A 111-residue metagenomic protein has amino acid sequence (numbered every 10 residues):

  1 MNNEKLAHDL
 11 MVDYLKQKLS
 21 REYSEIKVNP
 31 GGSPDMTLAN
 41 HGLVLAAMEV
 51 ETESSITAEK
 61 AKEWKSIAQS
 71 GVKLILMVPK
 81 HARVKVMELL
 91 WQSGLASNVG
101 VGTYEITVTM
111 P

Functional and structural regions predicted by a protein language model:
M1-G32: Acidic-basic catalytic patches of nuclease active cores, encompassing PD-(D/E)XK and other metal-cofactor nuclease
K5, P30-D35, K65, G71: Phosphate-end processing signature that detects enzymes handling 5′-triphosphorylated RNA and polyphosphate
L15, M36-A61: Conserved catalytic cores of phosphodiester-cleaving nucleases, focusing on short active-site segments
L19-S20, A39-L45, I67-S70: Flexible, charged surface loops at secondary-structure boundaries
P34-A39, T109-P111: Short, solvent-exposed polar/charged micro-motifs at secondary-structure junctions
V44, A82-R83, T107-T109: Surface-exposed, flexible loop/turn segments at secondary-structure boundaries
E51-G100: Catalytic cores of nucleic-acid endonucleases
A96-P111: Charged, structured surface patches that assemble and position nucleic-acid processing machinery
